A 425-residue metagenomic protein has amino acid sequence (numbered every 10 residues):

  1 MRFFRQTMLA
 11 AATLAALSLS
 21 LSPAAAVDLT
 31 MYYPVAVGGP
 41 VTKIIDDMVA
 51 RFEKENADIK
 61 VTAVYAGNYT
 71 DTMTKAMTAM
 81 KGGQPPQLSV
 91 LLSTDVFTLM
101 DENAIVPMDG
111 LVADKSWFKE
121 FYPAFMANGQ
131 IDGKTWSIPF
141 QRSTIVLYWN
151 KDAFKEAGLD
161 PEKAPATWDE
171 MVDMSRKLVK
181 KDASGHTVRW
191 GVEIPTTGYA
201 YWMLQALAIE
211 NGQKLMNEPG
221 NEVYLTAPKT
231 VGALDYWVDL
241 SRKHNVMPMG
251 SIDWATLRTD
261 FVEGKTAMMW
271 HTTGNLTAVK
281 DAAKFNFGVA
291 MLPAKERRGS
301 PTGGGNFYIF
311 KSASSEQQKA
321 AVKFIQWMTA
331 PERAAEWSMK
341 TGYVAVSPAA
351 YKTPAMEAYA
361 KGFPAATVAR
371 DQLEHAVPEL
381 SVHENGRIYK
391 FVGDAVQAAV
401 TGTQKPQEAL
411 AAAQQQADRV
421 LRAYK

Functional and structural regions predicted by a protein language model:
D47, R51-A124, N128, E156-G158 (+7 more regions): Extracytoplasmic "Venus flytrap"/periplasmic binding protein-like
R51, K60, K155, P161 (+3 more regions): Conserved C-terminal helix/tail region of periplasmic/extracytoplasmic solute-binding proteins
E55, A157, D235, D239-P248 (+4 more regions): Extracytoplasmic/periplasmic substrate-recognition and gating elements
L91-V146, V172-M174, V188, A200-N211 (+3 more regions): Hinge/lid segment of periplasmic solute-binding proteins
V96-A104, P123-K163, I194-P219, T302-K311 (+1 more regions): Periplasmic solute-binding protein
V106-F121, A164-A166, D182-T196, Q213-G232 (+5 more regions): Short, solvent-exposed loop/beta-turn-alpha elements that line the ligand-binding surface or hinge of extracytoplasmic
A124, N128, F287-A290, M339-K390 (+2 more regions): Long, aromatic- and glycine/proline-rich binding clefts that accommodate carbohydrate-like moieties
V172-K177, P219-G250: Glycine-centered hinge/linker elements that transmit conformational signals in sensory and ligand-binding systems
